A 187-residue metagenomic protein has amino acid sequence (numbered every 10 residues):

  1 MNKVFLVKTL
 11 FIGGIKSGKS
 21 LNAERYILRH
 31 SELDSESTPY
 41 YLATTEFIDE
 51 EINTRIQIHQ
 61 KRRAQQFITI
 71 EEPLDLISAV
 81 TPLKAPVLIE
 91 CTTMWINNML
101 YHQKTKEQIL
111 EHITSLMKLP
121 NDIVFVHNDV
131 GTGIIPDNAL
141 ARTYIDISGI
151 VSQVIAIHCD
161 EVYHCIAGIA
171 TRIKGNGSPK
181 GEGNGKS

Functional and structural regions predicted by a protein language model:
M1, E36, E182-G183: A cross-taxon signal for low-complexity, glycine/charged-rich
F5-T81: Conserved P-loop
L10, P86-L88, V124-V126: Structural motif
A23, H59, L88, N128 (+1 more regions): Residue-level signal for inorganic ion chemistry
T38-Y40, A85, D122, E161: Residues at the starts of beta-strands that form the adenosine-phosphate
Y41-A43, I89, F125, H164: Structural beta-sheet core signal
K61-I109: Helix-adjacent hinge/juxtasegments
I96-K180, N184-S187: Replace "adjacent to P-loop NTPase cores in ATP/GTP-dependent enzymes" with "adjacent to NTP-binding cores
